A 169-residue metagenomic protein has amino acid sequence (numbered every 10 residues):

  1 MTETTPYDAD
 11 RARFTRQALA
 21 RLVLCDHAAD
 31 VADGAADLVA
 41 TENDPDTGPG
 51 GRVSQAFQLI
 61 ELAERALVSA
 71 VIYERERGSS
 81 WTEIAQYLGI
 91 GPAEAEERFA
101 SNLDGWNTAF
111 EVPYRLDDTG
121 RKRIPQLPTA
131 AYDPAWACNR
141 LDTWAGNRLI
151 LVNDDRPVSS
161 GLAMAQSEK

Functional and structural regions predicted by a protein language model:
M1-D26: Long, acidic/serine-threonine-rich intrinsically disordered regions with weak helical/coil propensity that act as
D44-L67: Short, Lys/Arg-enriched anionic-surface-contact patches
V53, L88-R98: Short, basic interhelical loop/turn and adjoining N-cap of the next helix at nucleic-acid- or acidic-partner-contacting
R65-V68, A95-P113: Short, solvent-exposed alpha-helical "recognition" segments
E74-E76: Short amphipathic helical patch at the helix-1/turn junction of helix-turn-helix
W81: Helix-turn-helix DNA-binding elements, focusing on the entry/boundary residues of the two helices that contact DNA
I84-A85: The alpha-helix within a helix-turn-helix
N107-K169: Intrinsically disordered, low-complexity, charge-dense segments enriched in Lys/Arg and Glu/Asp interspersed
